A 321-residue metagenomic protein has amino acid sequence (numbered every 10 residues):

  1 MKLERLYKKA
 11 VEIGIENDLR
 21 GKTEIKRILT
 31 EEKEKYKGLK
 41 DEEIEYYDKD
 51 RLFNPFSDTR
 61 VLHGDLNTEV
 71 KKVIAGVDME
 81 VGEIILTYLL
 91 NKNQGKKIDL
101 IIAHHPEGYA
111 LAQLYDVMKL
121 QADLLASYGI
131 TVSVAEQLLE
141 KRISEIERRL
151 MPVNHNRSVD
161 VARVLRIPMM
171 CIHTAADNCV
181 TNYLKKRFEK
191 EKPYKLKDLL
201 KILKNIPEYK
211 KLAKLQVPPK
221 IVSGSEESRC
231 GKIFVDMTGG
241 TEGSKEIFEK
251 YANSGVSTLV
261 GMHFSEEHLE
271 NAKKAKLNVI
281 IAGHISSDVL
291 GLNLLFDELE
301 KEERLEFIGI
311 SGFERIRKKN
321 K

Functional and structural regions predicted by a protein language model:
M1-K321: Active-site catalytic microenvironments in core metabolic enzymes, especially phosphate/sugar-handling
